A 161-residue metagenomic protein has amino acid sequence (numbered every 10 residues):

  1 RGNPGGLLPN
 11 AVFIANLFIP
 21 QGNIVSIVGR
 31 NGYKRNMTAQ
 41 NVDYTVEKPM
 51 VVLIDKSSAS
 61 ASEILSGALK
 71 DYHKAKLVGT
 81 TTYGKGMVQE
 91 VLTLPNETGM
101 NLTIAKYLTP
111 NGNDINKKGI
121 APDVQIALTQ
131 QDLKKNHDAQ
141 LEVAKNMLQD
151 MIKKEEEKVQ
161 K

Functional and structural regions predicted by a protein language model:
R1-A11, I27, I126-K161: C-terminal recognition in membrane/secretory proteostasis and scaffolding
P4-S60, M87-T93, L108: Gly/Ser/Thr-rich loop/hinge elements
L8-A15, E47-M50, S62-S66, K70 (+3 more regions): Extracytoplasmic/secreted envelope proteins and their assembly/folding machinery, especially bacterial periplasmic
A11, T80-T81, I104: Short secondary-structure boundary segments
I54, I104-K106, L128: Flexible glycine-/small-residue-rich
Y72-K85: Short, well-structured beta-strand/strand-turn elements
N96, N101-A105: Short acidic, Pro/Gly- and aromatic-enriched capping/linker segments at domain boundaries
